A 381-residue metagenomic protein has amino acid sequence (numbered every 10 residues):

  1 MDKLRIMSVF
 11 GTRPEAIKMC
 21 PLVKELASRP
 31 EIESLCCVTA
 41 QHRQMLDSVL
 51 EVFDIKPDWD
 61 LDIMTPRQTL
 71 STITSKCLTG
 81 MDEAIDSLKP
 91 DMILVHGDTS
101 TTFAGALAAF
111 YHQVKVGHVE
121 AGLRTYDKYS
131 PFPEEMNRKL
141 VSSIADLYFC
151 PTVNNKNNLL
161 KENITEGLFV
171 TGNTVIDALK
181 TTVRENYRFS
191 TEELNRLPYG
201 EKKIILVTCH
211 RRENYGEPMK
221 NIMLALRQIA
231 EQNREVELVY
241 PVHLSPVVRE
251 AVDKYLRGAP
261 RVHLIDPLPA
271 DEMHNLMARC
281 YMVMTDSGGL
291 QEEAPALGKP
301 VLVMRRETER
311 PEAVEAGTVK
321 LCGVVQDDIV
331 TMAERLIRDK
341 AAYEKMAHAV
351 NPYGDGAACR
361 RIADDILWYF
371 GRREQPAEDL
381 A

Functional and structural regions predicted by a protein language model:
M1-Y240, S245-A381: Nucleotide-activated sugar donor-binding and catalytic core shared by glycosyltransferases and related lipid-linked
